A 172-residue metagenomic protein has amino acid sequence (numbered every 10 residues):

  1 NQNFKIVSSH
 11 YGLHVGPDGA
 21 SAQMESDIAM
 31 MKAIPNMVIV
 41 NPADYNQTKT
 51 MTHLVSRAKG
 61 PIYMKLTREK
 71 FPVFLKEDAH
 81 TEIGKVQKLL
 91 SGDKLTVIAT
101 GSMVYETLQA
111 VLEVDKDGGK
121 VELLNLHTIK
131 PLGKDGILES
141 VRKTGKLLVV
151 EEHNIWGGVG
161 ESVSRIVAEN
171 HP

Functional and structural regions predicted by a protein language model:
N1-T96: Conserved thiamine diphosphate
V15, K65-P172: Thiamine diphosphate
